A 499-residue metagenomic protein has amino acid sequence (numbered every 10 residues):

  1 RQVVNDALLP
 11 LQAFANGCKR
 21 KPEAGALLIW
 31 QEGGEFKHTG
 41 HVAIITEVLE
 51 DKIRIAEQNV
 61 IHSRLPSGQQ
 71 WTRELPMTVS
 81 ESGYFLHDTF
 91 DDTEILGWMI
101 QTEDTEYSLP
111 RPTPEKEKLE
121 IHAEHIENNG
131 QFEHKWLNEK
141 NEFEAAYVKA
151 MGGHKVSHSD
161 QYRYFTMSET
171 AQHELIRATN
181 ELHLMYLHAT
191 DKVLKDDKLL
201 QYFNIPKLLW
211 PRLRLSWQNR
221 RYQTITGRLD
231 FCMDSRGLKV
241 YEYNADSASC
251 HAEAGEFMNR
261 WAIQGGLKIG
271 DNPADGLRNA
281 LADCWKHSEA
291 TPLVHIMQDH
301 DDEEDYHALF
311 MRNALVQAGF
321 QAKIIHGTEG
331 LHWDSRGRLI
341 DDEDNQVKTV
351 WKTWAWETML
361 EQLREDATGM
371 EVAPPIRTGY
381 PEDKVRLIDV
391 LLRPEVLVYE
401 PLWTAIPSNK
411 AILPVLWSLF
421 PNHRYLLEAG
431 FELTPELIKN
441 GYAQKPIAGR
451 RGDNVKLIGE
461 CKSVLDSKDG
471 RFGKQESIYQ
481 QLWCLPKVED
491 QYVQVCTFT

Functional and structural regions predicted by a protein language model:
R1-K37, E47: Secreted/periplasmic proteins that engage bacterial cell-wall peptidoglycan
P22-L27, I53-R54, N440-G441, E476-I478: Short, hydrophobic/aromatic-rich segments at coil-to-beta transitions
L27, V42, V240: Short glycine-/small-residue motifs
W30-G33, Q58, L482-C484: Generic short beta-strand segments
G34, N59, Q298-H300: Residue-level signal for short, function-critical loop segments
K37-V42, D490-Q494: Short, surface-exposed coil-to-beta transition loops
T39, I45-S108: Aromatic- and glycine-rich peptidoglycan recognition patches
L109-T499: Preference for protein termini
